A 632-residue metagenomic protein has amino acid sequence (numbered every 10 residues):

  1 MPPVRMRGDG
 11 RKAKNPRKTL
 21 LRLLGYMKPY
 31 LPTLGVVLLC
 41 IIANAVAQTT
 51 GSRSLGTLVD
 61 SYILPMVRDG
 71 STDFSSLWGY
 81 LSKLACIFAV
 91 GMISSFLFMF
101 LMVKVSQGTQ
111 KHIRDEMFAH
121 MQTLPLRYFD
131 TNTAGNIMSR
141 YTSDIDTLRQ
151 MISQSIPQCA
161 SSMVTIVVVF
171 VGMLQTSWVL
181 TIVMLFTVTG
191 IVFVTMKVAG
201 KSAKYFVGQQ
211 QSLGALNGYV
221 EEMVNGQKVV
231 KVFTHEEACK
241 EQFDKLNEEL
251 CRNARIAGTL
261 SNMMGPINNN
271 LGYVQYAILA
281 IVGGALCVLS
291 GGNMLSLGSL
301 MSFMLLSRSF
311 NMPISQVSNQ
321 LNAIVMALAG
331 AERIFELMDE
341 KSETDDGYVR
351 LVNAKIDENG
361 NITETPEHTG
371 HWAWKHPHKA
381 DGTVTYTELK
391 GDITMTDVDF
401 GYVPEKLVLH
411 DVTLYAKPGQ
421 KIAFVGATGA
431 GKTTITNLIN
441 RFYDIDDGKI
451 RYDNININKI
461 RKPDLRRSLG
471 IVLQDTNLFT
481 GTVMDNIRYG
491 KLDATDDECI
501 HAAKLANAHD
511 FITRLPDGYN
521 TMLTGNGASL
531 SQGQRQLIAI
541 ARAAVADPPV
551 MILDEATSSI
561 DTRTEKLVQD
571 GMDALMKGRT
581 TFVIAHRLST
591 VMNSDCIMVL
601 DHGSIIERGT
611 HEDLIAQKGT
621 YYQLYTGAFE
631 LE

Functional and structural regions predicted by a protein language model:
G8-P16, L39-C40, A47-D60, W78 (+13 more regions): Juxtamembrane helix-loop junctions of ABC transporter transmembrane domains
P16-L31, I137: A short amphipathic helical element positioned immediately N-terminal to and/or at the very start of a transmembrane
M27, M117, M121, V230 (+2 more regions): Helix-loop junctions and hydrophobic alpha-helical segments within the transmembrane domains of large membrane
L34-L97, L174-V179, I281, S290-M294: Transmembrane helix-loop-helix hairpins at lipid-water interfaces of multipass membrane proteins, especially the type-1
P65, G172-T189, I256, L260-E332 (+2 more regions): Helix-loop-helix
G70, A354-E632: ABC-type nucleotide-binding domain
S94, F98, S106, T142-T187 (+4 more regions): Hydrophobic alpha-helical transmembrane segments of ABC transporter permease domains
L126-R127, I145-I152, I156, A160 (+5 more regions): An intracellular "coupling" helix at the cytosolic face of ABC transporter transmembrane type-1 domains
